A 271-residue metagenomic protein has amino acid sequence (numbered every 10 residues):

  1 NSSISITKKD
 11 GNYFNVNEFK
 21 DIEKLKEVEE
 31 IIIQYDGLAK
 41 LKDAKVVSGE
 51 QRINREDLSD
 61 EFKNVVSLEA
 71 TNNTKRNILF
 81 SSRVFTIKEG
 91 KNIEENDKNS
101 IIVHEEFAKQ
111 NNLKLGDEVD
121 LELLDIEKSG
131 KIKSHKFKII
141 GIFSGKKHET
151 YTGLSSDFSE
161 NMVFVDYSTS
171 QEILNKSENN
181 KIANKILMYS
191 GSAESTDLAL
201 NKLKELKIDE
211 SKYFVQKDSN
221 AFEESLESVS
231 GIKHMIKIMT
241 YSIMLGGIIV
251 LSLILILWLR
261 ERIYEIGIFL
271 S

Functional and structural regions predicted by a protein language model:
N1, E227-G267: Hydrophobic alpha-helical transmembrane segments of multi-pass inner-membrane transport and secretion
S2-E227: Basic-flanked hydrophobic alpha-helices used for secretion and membrane insertion
L270-S271: Short helix-to-coil transition segments within interhelical loops that connect adjacent transmembrane helices
